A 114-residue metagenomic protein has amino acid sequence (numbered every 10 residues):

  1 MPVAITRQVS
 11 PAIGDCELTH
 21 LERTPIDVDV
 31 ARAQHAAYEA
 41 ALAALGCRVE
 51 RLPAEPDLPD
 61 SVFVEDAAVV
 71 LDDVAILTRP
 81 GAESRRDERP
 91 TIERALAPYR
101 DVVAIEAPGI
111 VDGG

Functional and structural regions predicted by a protein language model:
M1-G114: The feature marks the mature, well-folded catalytic cores of soluble enzymes
